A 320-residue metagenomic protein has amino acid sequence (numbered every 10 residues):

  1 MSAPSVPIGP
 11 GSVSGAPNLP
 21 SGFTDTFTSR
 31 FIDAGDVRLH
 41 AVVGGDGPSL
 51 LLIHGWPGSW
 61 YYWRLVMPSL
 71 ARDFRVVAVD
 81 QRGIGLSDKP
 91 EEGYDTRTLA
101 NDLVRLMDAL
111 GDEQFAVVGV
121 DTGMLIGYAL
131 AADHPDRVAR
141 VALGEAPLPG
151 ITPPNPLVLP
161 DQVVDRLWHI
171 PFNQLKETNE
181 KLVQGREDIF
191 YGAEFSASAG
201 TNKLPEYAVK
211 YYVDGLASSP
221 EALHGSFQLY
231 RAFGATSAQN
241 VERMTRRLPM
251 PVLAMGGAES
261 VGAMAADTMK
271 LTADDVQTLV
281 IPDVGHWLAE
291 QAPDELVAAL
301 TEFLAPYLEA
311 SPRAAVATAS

Functional and structural regions predicted by a protein language model:
S2-R30, D36-L39, S49, V77 (+5 more regions): Flexible "cap/lid" subdomain of the alpha/beta-hydrolase fold that forms the substrate-access gate
V42-L86, M269: Conserved HGGG/HGGXW glycine-rich cap/lid loop of the alpha/beta-hydrolase fold
S59-W60, L125, G285: A short, glycine- and basic residue-enriched loop/turn that sits immediately adjacent to a domain's principal
V284-V297: Catalytic histidine-centered segment of alpha/beta-hydrolase-like enzymes
A315-S320: A short, charged, Gly/Pro-tolerant segment at domain boundaries
